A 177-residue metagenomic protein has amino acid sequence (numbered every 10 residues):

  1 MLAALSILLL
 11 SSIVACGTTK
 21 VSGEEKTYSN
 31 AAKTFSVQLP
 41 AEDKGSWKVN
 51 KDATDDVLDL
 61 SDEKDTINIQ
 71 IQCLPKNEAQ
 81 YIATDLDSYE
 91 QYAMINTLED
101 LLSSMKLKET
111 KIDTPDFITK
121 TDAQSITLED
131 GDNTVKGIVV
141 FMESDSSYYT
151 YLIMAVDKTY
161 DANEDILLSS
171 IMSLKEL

Functional and structural regions predicted by a protein language model:
M1-I7: Sec-dependent N-terminal signal peptides
S12-A15: C-terminal motif of bacterial Sec signal peptides marking the signal peptidase cleavage site
G17-T19: Bacterial signal peptide processing site
S22-T27, A53-V57, F117-I126: Short, hydrophobic/aromatic-rich segments at coil-to-beta transitions
S36-S88: Secretory pathway targeting signatures of secreted, lumenal, and periplasmic proteins
A41-G45, S147-L177: Surface-exposed amphipathic alpha-helical segments
T84-Y92, K158-D161, D165: Soluble non-cytosolic domains of exported or imported proteins
A93-S144: Signature of long, low-cysteine stretches enriched in small and polar/charged residues
